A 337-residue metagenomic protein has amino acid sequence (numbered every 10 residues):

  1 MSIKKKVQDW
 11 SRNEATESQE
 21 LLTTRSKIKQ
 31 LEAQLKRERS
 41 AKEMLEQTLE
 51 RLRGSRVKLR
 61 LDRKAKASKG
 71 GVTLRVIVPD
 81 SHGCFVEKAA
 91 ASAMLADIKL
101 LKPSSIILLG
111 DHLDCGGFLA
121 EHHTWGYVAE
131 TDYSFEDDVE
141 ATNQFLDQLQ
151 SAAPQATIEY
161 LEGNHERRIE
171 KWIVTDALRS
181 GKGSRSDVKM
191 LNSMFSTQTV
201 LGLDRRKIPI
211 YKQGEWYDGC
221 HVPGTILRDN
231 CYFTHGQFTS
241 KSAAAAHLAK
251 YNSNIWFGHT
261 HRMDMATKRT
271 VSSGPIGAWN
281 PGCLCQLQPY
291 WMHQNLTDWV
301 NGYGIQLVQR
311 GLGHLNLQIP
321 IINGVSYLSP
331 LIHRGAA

Functional and structural regions predicted by a protein language model:
M1-V78, H82, V86: Acidic, histidine-bearing metal-coordination/catalytic regions of metal-dependent phosphoesterases
S26, R60-R63, V72-V76, D97 (+9 more regions): Feature recognizes metal-dependent phosphohydrolase scaffolds
L31, E38-R39, L45-L49, G83-L201: Core catalytic region of metal-dependent phosphoesterases/phosphodiesterases, especially metallo-beta-lactamase-like
R56-R63, K88-S92, Y232-H247: Short, motif-level signal for alpha-helix interfacial/capping segments enriched in acidic residues and aromatics/proline
K69, P320-H333: Polar, enzyme-active/binding microenvironments
L74-G83, E130-Y133, L227-Y232: Short, basic, glycine/proline-bearing loop/turn elements
N143-W256, T260, D264-R269: Conserved catalytic scaffold of divalent metal-dependent phosphoesterases
R228-I319, S329-L331: Conserved beta-sheet core of the metallophosphoesterase superfamily
